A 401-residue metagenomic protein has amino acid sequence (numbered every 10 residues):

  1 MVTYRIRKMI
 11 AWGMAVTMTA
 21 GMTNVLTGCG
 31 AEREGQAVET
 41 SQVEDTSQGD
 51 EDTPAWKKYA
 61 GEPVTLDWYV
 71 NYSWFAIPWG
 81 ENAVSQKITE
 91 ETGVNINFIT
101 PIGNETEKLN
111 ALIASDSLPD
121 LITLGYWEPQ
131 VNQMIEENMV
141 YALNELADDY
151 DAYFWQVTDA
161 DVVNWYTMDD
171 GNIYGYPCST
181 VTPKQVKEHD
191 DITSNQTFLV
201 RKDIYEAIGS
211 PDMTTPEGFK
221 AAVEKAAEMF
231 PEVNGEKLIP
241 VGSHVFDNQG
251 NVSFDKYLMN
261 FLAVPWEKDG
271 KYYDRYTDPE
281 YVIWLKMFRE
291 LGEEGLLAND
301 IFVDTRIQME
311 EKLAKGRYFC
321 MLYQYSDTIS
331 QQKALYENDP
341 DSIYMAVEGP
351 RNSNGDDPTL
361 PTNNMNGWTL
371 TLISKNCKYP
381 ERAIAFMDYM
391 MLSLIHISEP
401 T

Functional and structural regions predicted by a protein language model:
V2-R5, G13, M18, M22-T401: Extracytoplasmic/secretory soluble proteins
